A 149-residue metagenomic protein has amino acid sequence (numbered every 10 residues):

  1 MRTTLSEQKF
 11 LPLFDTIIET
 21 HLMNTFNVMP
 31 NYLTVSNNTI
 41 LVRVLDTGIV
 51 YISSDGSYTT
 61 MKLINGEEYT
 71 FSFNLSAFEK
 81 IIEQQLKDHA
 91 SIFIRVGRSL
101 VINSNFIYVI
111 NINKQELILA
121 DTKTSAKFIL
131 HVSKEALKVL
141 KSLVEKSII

Functional and structural regions predicted by a protein language model:
R2-I149: Basic, polyanion-interacting recognition surfaces, primarily in bacterial LytTR/OmpR-type DNA-binding effector domains
